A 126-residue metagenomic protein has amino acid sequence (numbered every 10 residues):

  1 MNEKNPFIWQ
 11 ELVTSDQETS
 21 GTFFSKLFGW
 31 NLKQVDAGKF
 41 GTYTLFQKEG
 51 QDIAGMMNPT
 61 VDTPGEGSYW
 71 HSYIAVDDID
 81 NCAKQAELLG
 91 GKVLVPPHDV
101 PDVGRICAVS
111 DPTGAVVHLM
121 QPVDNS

Functional and structural regions predicted by a protein language model:
M1-P6, L12, K33-D36, A83 (+1 more regions): Vicinal oxygen chelate
N2-Q51, L88: Core segments of cupin and vicinal oxygen chelate
F7-S15, L45, D62-Q85, R105-S110: Vicinal oxygen chelate
S15, S20, F40, A54 (+4 more regions): Residues in flexible loops and secondary-structure boundaries
T22, Y69-S72, D99: Residue-level preference for alpha-helix termini and adjacent loops
W30-G67, P112, V116-P122: Conserved short beta-strand elements that form part of the metal-binding/catalytic scaffold of enzyme active sites
E49, S72, G90-V93: Preference for short coil/turn "hinge" residues that link or interrupt alpha-helices
